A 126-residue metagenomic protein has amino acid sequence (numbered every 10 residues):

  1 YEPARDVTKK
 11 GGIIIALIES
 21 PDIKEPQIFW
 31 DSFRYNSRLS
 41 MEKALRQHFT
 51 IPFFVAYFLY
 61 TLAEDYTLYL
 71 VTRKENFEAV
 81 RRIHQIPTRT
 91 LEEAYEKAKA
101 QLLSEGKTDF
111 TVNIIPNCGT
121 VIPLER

Functional and structural regions predicted by a protein language model:
E2-R126: C-terminal non-catalytic interaction/assembly regions of soluble proteins
